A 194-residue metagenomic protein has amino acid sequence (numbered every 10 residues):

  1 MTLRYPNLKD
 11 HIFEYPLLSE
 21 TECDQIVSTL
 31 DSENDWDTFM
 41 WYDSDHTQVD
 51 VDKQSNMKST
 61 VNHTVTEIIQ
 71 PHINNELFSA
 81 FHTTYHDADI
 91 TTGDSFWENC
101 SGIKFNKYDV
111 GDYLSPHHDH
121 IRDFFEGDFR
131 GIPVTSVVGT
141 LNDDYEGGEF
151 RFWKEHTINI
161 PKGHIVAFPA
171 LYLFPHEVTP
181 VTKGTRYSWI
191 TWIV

Functional and structural regions predicted by a protein language model:
M1-I165, L173-V194: Fe(II)/2-oxoglutarate oxygenase catalytic core
